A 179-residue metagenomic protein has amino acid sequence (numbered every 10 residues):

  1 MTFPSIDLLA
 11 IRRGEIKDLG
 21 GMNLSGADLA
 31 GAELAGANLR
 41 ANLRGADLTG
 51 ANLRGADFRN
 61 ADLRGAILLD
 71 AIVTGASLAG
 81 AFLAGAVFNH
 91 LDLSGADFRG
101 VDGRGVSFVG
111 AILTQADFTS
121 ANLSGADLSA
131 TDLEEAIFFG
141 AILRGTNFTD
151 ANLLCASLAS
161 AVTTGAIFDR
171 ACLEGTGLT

Functional and structural regions predicted by a protein language model:
M1-T179: Tandem repeat scaffolds
